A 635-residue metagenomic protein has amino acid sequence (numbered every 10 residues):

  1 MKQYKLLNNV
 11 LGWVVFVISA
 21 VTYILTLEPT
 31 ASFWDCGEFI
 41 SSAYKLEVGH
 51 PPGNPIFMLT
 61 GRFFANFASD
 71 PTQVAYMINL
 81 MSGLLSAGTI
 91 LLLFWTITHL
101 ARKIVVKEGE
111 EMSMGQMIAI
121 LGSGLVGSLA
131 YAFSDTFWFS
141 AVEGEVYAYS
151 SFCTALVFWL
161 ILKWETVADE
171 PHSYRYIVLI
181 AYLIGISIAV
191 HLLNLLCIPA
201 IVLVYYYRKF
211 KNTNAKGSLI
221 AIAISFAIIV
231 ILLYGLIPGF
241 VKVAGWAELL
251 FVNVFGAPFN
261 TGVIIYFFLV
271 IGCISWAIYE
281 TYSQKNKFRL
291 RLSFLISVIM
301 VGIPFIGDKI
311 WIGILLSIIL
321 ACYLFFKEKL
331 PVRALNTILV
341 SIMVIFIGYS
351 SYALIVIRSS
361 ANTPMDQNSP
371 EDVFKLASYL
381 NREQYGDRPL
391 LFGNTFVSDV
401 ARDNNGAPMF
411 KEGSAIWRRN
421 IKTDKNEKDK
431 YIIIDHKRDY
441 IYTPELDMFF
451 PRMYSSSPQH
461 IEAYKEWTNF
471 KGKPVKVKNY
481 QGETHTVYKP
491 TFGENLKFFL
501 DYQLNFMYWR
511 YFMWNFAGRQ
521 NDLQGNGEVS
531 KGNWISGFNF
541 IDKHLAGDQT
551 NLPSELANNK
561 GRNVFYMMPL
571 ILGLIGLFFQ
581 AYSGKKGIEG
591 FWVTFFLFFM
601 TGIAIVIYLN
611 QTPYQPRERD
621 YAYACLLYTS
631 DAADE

Functional and structural regions predicted by a protein language model:
M1-T22, G88, S113-L125, I318-I347 (+1 more regions): Start-transfer (signal-anchor) and selected internal transmembrane alpha helices of multi-pass inner/ER membrane
K5-F33, Y131-F133, G185, H191 (+3 more regions): Transmembrane signal-anchor helices characteristic of membrane glycosylation enzymes that use polyprenol
N9-V10, L93-F133, A168-R175, G584-F596: Transmembrane-helix signature of polytopic, membrane-embedded enzymes that assemble or transfer cell-envelope glycans
W13, L80-M112, L156-L160, I571-F579 (+1 more regions): Transmembrane-helix motifs of polytopic, lipid-linked glycan transferases
L27-F39, G49-G61, M365-N368, D501-N505: Extracytoplasmic catalytic/substrate-binding loops of multi-pass membrane glycan-assembly enzymes
A101, V106, M112-M114, I118 (+3 more regions): Membrane-interface transmembrane helices that cradle and orient dolichyl/undecaprenyl
I118, G122-L125, L160, V167-G185 (+2 more regions): Short hydrophobic alpha-helices at membrane interfaces in multi-pass membrane enzymes
Y628-E635: Conserved small/polar residues in nucleotide/adenosyl-binding loops
